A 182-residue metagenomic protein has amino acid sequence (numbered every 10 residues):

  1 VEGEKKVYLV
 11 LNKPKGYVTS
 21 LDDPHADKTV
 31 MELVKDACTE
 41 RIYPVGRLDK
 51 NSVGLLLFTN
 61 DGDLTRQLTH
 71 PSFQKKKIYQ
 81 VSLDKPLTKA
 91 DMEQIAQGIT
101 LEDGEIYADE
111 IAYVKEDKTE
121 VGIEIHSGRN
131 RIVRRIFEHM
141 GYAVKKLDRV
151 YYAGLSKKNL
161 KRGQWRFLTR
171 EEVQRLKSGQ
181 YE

Functional and structural regions predicted by a protein language model:
V1-E182: Basic, flexible Lys/Arg- and Gly-enriched helix-loop patches that mediate nucleic-acid binding at interfaces with rRNA
